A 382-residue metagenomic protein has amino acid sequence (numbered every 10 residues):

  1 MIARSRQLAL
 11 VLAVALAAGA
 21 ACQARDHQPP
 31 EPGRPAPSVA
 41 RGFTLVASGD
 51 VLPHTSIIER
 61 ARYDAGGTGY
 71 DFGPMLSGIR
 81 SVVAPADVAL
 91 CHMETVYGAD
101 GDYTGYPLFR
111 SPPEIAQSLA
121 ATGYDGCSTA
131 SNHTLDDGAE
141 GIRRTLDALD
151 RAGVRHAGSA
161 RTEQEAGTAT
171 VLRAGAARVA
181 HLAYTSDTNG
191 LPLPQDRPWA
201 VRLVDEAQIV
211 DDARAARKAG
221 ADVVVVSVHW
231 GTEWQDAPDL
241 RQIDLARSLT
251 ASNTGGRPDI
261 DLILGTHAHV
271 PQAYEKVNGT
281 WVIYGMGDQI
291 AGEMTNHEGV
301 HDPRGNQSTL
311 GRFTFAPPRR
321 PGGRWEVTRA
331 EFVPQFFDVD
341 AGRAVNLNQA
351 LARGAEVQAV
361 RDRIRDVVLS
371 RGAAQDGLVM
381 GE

Functional and structural regions predicted by a protein language model:
M1-L10: Bacterial N-terminal signal peptides that target proteins for export
I2, C22-E382: Acidic, metal/ion-coordinating pockets
A9-G19: Bacterial N-terminal signal peptides
